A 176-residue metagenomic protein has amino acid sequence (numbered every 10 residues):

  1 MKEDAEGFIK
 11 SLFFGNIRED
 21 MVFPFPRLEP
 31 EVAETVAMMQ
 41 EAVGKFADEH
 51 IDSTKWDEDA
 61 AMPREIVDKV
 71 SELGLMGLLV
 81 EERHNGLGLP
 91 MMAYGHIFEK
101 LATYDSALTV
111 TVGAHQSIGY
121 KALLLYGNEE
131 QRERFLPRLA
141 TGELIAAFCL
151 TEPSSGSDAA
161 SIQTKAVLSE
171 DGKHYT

Functional and structural regions predicted by a protein language model:
M1-S53, A60, E65: Extended, charge-enriched "interface" segments that sit outside catalytic cores
V36-W56, I66-E82, M92, H96: N-terminal cofactor/phosphate-binding cores enriched in small/glycine residues, especially glycine-rich loops such as
M38, A61, E65, M92 (+4 more regions): Conserved active-site and cofactor/substrate-binding residues in soluble primary-metabolism enzymes
Q40, V67, F98, R132-L136 (+1 more regions): A generic alpha-helix structural signal
W56-P63, E82, V110-A114, T151: Short coil/turn segments at secondary-structure boundaries
A61, D68-K69, S154-G156: A short beta-turn/loop motif at secondary-structure boundaries
E72-G142: Internal helix-loop-helix
G86-L87, E130-T176: Glycine-rich, Trp-frequent "lid" loop and neighboring beta-strands that shape and gate the flavin cofactor pocket
